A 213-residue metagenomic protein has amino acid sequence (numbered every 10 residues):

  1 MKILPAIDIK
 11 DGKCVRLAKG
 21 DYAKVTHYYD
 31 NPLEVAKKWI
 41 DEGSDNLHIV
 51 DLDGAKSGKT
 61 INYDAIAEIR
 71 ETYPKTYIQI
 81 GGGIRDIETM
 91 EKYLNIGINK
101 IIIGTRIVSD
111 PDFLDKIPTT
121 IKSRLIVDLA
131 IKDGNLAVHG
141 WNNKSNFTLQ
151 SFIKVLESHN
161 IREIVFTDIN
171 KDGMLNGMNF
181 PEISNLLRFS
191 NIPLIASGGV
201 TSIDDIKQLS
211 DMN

Functional and structural regions predicted by a protein language model:
M1-I3, G43-N46, Y73-I78, I98-N99 (+3 more regions): Short, well-ordered coil/turn segments that N-cap beta-strands
D8, W39, L47, Y93 (+4 more regions): Conserved, mostly hydrophobic/aromatic
V15, K19-A23, I98-D172: Conserved anion-binding
D21-I40: Short catalytic helix/loop segments, enriched in acidic residues and glycine and frequently bearing histidine
N46-A65, T105, V165-N176: Glycine-rich, proline-tolerant flexible connector loops at the mouths of alpha/beta enzymes
D53, I61-T119: Glycine/small-residue-rich loop that forms an oxyanion/phosphate-binding "nest" at active or ligand-binding sites
T60-A67, N142-S151, N176-N185: Charged helix-capping and loop-helix junction motifs
Y73-K100, P181-N213: Catalytic cores of alpha/beta
